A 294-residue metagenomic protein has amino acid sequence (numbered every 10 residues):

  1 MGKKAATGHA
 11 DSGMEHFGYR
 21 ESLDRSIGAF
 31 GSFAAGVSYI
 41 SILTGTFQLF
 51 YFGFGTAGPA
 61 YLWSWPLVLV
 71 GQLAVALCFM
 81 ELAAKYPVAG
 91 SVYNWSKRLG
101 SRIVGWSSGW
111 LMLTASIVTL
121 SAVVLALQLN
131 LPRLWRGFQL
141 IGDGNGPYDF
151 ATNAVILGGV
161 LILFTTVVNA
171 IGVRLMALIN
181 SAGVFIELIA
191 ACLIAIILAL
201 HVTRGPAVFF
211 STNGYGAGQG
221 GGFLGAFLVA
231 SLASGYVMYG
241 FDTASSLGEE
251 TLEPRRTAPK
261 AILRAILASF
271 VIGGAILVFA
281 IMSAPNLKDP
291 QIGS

Functional and structural regions predicted by a protein language model:
M1-F50, F54-A60, L73-L77, G221: Membrane-interface "cap" regions at the ends of multi-pass membrane proteins
G18-E21, L62, Q139-N153, A182-S294: Helix-loop-helix junctions that connect adjacent transmembrane segments in multi-pass membrane transporters
R25-V37, S101-A115, L157-V160, Q219-S234: Select transmembrane alpha-helical segments in multipass membrane proteins
I42-F150, A268-V271, A275: Extracellular loop-to-transmembrane helix junctions
P66-L67, W135-V173, A191-I194: Transmembrane alpha-helical segments of multi-pass small-molecule transport proteins
A74-E81, S121-V124, Q128-F138, V167-R174 (+4 more regions): Structural signature of transmembrane alpha-helix termini at the membrane-water interface
E81-K85, S107, V160-I186, E249-E250: Membrane-water interface regions at transmembrane-helix termini and the short interhelical loops of multi-pass membrane
